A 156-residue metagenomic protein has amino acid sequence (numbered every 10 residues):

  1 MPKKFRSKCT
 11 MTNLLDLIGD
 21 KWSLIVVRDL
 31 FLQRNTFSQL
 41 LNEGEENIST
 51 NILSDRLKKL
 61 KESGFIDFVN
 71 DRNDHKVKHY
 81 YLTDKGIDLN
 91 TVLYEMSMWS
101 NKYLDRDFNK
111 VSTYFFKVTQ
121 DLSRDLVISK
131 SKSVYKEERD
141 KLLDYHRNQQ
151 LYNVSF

Functional and structural regions predicted by a protein language model:
M1-T10: A detector for short, charged/polar N-terminal pre-domain segments
F5, K21-V27, F37, L122-S131 (+1 more regions): Short histidine
C9-I52: N-terminal helix-turn-helix DNA-binding core of bacterial DNA-binding proteins
G19, R72-M96: Basic, amphipathic "hinge/linker" alpha-helix immediately C-terminal to the N-terminal HTH DNA-binding motif
I25, D29, F65-D67, E95: Solvent-exposed, amphipathic alpha-helical segments
S38, K58, K78: Residues within the helices of the helix-turn-helix
E45-D71, H75: Canonical helix-turn-helix DNA-binding module
T91-F156: C-terminal regulatory/oligomerization modules of transcriptional regulators
